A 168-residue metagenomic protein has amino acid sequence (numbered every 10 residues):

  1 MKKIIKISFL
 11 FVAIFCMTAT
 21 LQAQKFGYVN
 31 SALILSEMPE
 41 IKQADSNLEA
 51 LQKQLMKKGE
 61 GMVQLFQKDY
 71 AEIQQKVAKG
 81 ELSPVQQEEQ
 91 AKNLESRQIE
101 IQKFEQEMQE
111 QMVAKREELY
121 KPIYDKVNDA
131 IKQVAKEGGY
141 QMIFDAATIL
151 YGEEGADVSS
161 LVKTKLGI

Functional and structural regions predicted by a protein language model:
M1-F9: Bacterial N-terminal signal peptides that target proteins for export
L10-F11, L21: Cleavable N-terminal signal peptides
M17-A23: Sec/Tat signal peptide C-region and signal peptidase I cleavage site
Q24-A146: Amphipathic alpha-helical segments
S159: Short beta-strand-centered segments that line the small-molecule binding cleft or hinge of alpha/beta clamshell
G167-I168: Short, solvent-exposed mixed-charge patches
